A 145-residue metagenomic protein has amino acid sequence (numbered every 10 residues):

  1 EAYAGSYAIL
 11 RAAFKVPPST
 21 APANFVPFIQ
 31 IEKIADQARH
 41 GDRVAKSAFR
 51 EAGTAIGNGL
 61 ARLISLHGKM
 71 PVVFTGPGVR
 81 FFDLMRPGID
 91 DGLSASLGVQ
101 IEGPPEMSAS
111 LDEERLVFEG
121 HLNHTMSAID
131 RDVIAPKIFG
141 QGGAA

Functional and structural regions predicted by a protein language model:
A2-A145: ATP-binding/phosphotransfer module of carbohydrate and carboxylate kinases, centering on a glycine-rich
